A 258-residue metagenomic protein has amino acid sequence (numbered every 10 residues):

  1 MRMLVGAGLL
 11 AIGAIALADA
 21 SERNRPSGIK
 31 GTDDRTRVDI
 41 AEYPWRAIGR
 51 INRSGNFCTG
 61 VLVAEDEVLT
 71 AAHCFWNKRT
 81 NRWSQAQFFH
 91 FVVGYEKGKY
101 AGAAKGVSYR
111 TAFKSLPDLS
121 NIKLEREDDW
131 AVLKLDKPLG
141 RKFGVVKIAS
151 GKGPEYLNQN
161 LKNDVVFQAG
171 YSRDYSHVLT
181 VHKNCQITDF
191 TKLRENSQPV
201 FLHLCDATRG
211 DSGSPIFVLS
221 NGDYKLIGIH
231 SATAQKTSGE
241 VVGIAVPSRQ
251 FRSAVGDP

Functional and structural regions predicted by a protein language model:
L9-A18: Hydrophobic h-region of N-terminal signal peptides that target proteins for export in Gram-negative bacteria
L17-V63, V178-T180, V246-V255: Protease-domain processing segments flanking chymotrypsin-fold serine proteases, especially trypsin-like
E22-R46, F57, R82-R141: Conserved catalytic-core segment of clan PA serine endopeptidases
P44-H90: Catalytic histidine site
V61, D206-H230: Catalytic nucleophile loop of clan PA
A71-C74, R209, I227-K236: Short beta->alpha transition motifs characteristic of CBS
E127-W130, L135-L204: Chymotrypsin/trypsin-fold serine protease catalytic domain
R141, D174, S231-P258: C-terminal cap/linker of serine protease catalytic domains
